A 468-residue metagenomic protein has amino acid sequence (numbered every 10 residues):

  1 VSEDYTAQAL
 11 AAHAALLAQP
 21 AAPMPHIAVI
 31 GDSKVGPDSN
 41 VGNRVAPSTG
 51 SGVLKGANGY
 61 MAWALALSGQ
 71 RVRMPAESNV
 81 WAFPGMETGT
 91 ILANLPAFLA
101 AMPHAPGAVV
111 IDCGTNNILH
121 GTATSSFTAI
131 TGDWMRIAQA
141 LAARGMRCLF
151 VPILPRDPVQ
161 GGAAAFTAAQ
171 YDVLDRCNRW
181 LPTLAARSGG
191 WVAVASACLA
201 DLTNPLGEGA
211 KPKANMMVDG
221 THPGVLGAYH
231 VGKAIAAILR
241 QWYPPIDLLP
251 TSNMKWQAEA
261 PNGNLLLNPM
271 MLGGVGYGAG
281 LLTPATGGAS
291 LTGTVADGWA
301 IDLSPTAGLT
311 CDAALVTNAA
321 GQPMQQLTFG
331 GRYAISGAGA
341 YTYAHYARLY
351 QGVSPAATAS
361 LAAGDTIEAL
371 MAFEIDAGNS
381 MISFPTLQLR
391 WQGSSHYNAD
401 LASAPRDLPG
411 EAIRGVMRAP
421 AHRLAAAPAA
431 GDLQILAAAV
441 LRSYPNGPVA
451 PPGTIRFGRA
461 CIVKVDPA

Functional and structural regions predicted by a protein language model:
V1-A18: Short, low-complexity N-terminal tether/leader segments at secretion or assembly junctions of large, surface-exposed
P25-D133, D157-V159, T310-Y341, Y346-R348: Conserved SGNH/GDSL esterase-like catalytic core that processes O-acyl groups on lipids and polysaccharides
N40-A57, G161-A165, T203-V218, L282-G308 (+2 more regions): Surface-exposed intrinsically disordered loops and tails
G56, Y60, I91, I130-I137 (+5 more regions): Stable alpha-helical elements in mature extracytoplasmic
L92-P103, A140, R176, W180-A186: Mature extracellular/periplasmic domains of secretome proteins
D112-L119, I137-R176: Active-site segments of SGNH/GDSL-like serine hydrolases that catalyze O-acetyl group transfer/hydrolysis on lipids
P155-A258: Catalytic His-Asp segment of secreted/periplasmic serine-dependent ester chemistry enzymes
R240-A468: Extracellular and organelle-lumenal recognition/adhesion modules and their flexible linkers in secreted
